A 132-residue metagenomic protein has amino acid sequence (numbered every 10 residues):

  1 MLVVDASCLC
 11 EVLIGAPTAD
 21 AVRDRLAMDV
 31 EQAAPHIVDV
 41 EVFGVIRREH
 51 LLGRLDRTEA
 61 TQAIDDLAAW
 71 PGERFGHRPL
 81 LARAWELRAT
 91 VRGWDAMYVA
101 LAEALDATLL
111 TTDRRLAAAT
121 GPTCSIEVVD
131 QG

Functional and structural regions predicted by a protein language model:
M1, V99-G132: Acidic, PIN/NYN-like endoribonuclease modules and their adjacent C-terminal/linker elements
M1-V38, E49-T61, G132: Short, well-structured N-terminal submotif of metal-dependent ribonuclease cores
C8-L9, V38, L80, Y98 (+1 more regions): Alpha-helix capping/helix-boundary segments
E11-L13, V45, A119-T120: Residues that scaffold the ATP/ADP-binding catalytic core of kinase and kinase-like folds
A21, E41, R83, A118-A119: Phosphate- and divalent-cation-binding pockets in alpha/beta enzyme and binding domains that engage nucleotide-derived
V45-P71, R83: Active-site-proximal, substrate-binding regions of enzyme catalytic domains and RNA-binding/basic surfaces
W70-T112: Active-site neighborhoods of divalent-metal-dependent phosphate/nucleic-acid chemistry enzymes
